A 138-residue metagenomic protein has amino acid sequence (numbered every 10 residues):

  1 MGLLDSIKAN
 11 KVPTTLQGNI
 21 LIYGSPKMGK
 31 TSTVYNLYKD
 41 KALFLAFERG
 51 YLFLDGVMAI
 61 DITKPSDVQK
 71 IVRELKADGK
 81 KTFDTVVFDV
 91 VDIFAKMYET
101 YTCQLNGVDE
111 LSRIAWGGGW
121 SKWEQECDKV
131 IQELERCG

Functional and structural regions predicted by a protein language model:
G2-M97: Conserved P-loop
V90-G138: P-loop NTPase motor core
